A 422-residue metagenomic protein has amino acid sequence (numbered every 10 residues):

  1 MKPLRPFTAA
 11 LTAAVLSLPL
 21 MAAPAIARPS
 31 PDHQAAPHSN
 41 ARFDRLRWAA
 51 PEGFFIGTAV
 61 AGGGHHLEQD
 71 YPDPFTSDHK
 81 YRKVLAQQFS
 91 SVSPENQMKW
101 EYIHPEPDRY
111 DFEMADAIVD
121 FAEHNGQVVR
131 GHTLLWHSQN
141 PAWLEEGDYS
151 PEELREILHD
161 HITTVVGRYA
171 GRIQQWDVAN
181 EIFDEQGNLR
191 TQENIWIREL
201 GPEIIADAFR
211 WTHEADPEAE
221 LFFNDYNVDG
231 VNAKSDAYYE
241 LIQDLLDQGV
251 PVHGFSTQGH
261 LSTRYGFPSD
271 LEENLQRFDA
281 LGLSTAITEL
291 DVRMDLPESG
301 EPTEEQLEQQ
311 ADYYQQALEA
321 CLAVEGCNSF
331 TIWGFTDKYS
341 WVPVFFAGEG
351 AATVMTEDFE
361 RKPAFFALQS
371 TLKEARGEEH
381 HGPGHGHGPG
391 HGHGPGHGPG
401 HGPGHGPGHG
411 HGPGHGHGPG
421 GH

Functional and structural regions predicted by a protein language model:
M1-P29: Secretory targeting and sorting signals
L18-S39, G414-G416: C-terminal region of N-terminal signal peptides and the immediate post-cleavage residues of exported proteins
A35-S91, E95: Boundary/entry segment of secreted carbohydrate-active catalytic domains
V60-S77, W100-E113, F183-E185, V228-A237 (+2 more regions): Acidic-and-aromatic substrate-binding clefts and catalytic sites of carbohydrate-active enzymes
H66-A86, R155-V165, A233-L245, A311-L318: Short, acidic/polar
Q87-E106, E113-V228, V292-P297: Substrate-binding cleft and catalytic face of glycoside hydrolase catalytic domains, especially the flexible beta-alpha
I118-V128, I197-F223, S235-G300, L318-N328: Glycoside hydrolase catalytic-domain groove-lining segments
E289, L307-A347, T356: Substrate-binding cleft of secreted/luminal carbohydrate-active enzymes
